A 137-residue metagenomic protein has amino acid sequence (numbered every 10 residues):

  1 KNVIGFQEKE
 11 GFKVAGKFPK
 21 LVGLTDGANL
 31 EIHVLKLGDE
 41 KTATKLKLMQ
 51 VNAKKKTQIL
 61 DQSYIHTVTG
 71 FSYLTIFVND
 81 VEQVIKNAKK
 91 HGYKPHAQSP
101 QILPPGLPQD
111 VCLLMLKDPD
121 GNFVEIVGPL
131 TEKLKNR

Functional and structural regions predicted by a protein language model:
K1-A43, K90, L107-Q109, K117 (+1 more regions): Core segments of cupin and vicinal oxygen chelate
K13-G16, A53, P100, T131: Residues that form or immediately flank small-molecule/cofactor binding pockets and catalytic motifs
L35, L46-L48, I126: Hydrophobic beta-strand residues in large extracellular and virion-surface proteins
E40-A43, Q50-D120: Vicinal oxygen chelate
I126-K133: Short beta->alpha transition motifs characteristic of CBS
N136-R137: Flexible, disordered linker segments and immediate boundary regions flanking tandem C2H2 zinc-finger modules
